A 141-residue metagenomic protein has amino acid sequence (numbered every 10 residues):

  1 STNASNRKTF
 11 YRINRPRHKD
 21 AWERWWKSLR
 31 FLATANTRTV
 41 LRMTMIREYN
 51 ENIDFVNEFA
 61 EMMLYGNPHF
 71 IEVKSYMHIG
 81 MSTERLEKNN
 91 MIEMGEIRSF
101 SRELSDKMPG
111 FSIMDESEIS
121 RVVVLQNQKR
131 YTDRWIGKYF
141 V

Functional and structural regions predicted by a protein language model:
S1-E87, G95: Conserved AdoMet/S-adenosylmethionine-binding subsite of the radical SAM
L64, G95-V141: C-terminal accessory regions of radical SAM enzymes
